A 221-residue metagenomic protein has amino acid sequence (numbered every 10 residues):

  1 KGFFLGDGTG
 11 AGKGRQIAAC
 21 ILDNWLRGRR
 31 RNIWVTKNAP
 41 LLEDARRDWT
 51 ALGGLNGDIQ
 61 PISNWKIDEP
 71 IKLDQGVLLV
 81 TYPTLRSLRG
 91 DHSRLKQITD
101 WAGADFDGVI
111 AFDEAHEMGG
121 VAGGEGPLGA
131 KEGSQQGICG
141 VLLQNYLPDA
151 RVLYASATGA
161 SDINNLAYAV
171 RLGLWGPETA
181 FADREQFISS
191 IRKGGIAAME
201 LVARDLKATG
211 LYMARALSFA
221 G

Functional and structural regions predicted by a protein language model:
K1-L5, R30, P148-R151: Pre-Walker A (Motif I) flank of P-loop NTPase domains
G2-C20: Walker A/P-loop
F4, G14-R15, W25-C139, T179 (+1 more regions): SF2 helicase/translocase NTPase motor core, specifically the RecA-like lobe 1 inter-motif segment between Walker
G8-T9, E114-H116, A157: Conserved Walker B
A18, L42, I163-A167: An amphipathic alpha-helix signature
A19-L26, R47, N145, Y168: Short, well-ordered alpha-helices that flank and scaffold nucleotide-derived cofactor binding pockets
V109, G129-A220: Conserved P-loop NTPase motor "coupling/switch" region that bridges the ATPase
